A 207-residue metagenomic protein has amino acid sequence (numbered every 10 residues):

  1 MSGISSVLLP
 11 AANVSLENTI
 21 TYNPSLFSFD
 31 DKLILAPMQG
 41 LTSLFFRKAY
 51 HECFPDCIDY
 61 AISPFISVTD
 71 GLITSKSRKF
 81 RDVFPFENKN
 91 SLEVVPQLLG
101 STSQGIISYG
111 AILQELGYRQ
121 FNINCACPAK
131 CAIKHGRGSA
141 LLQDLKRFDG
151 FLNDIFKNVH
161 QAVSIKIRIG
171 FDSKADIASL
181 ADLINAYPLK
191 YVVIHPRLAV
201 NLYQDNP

Functional and structural regions predicted by a protein language model:
M1-Q39, F45, G150-N153, N158-H160 (+1 more regions): Alpha/beta catalytic cores of nucleotide-metabolism and tRNA/nucleoside-modifying enzymes
A11-N23, M38-E115: Glycine-rich, positively charged N-terminal anion/phosphate-binding segment
D31, C57, L92, G117-R119 (+1 more regions): Short coil/turn segments at beta-strand junctions that form active-site/ligand-binding loops
L33-A36, A61-S63, V94-L98, F121 (+2 more regions): Hydrophobic faces of well-ordered beta-strands that scaffold small-molecule active sites in alpha/beta enzyme cores
A36-Q39, L98, A140, D144 (+2 more regions): Glycine- and other small-residue-rich loops at beta-strand/loop junctions that grip anionic moieties
M38, T42, P128, G138-A140 (+1 more regions): Gly/Ser/Thr-rich beta-alpha loop segments that engage phosphate groups in nucleotides
R78, G136-L142: Short glycine-enriched, charge-decorated loop/helix-capping segments at active-site entrances that position
G110-F121, C125-H135, K146-P207: Alpha/beta enzyme core
